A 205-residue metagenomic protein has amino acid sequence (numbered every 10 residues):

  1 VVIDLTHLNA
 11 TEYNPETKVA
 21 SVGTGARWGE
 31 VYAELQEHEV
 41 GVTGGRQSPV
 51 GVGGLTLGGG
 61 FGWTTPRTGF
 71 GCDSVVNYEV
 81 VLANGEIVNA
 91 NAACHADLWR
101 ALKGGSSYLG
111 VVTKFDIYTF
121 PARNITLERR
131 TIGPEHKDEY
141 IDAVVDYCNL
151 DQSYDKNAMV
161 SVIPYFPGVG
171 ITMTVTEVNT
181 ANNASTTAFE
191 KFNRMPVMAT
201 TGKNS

Functional and structural regions predicted by a protein language model:
V1, Q36, K191-R194: Short, surface-exposed basic-aromatic patches at helix termini and helix-loop junctions that form
V1-L5, H38, C148-Y154: Short, solvent-exposed secondary-structure boundary motifs
I3-S48, G58-C94, P121-D142: N-terminal glycine-rich flavin-associated loop
G54: Cofactor-binding active-site loop characterized by glycine-rich and histidine/acidic residues
Y78-E79, A83, V88-S205: C-terminal cap/substrate-recognition region of VAO/PCMH-type FAD-linked oxidoreductases
